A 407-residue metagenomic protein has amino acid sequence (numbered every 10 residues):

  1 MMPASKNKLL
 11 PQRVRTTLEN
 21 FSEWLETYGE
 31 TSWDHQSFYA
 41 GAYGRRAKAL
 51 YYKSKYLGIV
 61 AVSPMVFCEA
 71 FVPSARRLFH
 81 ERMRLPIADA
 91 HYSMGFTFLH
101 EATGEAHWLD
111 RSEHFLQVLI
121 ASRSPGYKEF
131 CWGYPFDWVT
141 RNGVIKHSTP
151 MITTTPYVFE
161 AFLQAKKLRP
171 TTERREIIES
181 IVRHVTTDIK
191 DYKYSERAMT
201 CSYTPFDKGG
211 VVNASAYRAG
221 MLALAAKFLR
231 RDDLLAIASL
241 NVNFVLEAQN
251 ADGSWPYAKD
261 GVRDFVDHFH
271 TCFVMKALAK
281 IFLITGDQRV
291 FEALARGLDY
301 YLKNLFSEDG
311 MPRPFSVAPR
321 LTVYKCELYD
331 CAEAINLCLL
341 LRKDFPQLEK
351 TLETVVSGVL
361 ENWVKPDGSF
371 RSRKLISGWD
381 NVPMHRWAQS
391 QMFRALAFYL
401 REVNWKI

Functional and structural regions predicted by a protein language model:
M1-I407: Glycan-recognition and catalytic cores of secretory/periplasmic carbohydrate-active enzymes
